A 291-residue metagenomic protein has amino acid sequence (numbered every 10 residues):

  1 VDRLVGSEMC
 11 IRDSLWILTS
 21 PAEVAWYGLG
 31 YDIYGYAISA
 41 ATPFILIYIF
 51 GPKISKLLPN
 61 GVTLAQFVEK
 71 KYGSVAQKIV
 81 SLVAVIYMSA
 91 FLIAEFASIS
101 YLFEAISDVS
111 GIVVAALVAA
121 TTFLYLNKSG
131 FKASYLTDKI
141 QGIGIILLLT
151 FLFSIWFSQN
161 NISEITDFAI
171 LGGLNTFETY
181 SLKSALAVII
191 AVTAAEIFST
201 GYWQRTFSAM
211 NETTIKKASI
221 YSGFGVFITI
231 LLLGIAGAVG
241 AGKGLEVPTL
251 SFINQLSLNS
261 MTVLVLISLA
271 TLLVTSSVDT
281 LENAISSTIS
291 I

Functional and structural regions predicted by a protein language model:
R3, K71-K78, S107-A116, E178-L182 (+1 more regions): Membrane-interfacial loop-to-helix junctions in multi-pass transporters
R3-E8, R12-N60, Y202-R205, N211-G244 (+1 more regions): Membrane-interface helix-loop-helix modules in multi-pass membrane proteins
W26-I38, F103-G111, L171-I189, N254-L256: Interfacial loop-to-helix junctions that mark the boundaries of transmembrane helices in multi-pass membrane
Y31, A76, V113, K132-A133 (+3 more regions): Residue-level recognition of membrane-helix boundary sites in multi-pass small-molecule transporters
Y34-L126, A191-V192, A270-T280: Helix-loop-helix module between adjacent transmembrane segments
G61-E69, S129-D138, F198-I228, V247-T249 (+4 more regions): Hydrophobic, small-residue-rich membrane helices and short re-entrant helix-turn-helix hairpins that build
L82-I93, G144-I155, S184-I197, E212-G242 (+2 more regions): Selective recognition of specific alpha-helical transmembrane segments in multi-pass small-molecule
S89-F96, S100, A105, V109-V113 (+6 more regions): Hydrophobic alpha-helical segments and their helix-loop junctions in multi-pass secondary transporters
